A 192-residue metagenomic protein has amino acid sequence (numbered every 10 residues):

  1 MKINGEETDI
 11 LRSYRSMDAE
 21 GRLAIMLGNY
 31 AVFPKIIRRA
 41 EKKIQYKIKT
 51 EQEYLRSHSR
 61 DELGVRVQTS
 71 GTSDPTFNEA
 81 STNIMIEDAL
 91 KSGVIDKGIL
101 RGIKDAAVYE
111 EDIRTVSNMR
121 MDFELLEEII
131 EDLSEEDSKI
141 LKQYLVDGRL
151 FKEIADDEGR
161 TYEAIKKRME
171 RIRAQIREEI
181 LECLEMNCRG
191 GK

Functional and structural regions predicted by a protein language model:
M1-I129, E182-G191: N-terminal interaction/assembly modules
E131, L145-V146: Short, locally clustered residues in the helix-turn-helix/winged-helix DNA-binding domain
L133-S134, G159: Alpha-helical hinge/cap motifs
I140-L141: A short pre-motif secondary-structure segment
D147-A164: Helix-turn-helix DNA-binding module
R173-L184: C-terminal flanking helix
